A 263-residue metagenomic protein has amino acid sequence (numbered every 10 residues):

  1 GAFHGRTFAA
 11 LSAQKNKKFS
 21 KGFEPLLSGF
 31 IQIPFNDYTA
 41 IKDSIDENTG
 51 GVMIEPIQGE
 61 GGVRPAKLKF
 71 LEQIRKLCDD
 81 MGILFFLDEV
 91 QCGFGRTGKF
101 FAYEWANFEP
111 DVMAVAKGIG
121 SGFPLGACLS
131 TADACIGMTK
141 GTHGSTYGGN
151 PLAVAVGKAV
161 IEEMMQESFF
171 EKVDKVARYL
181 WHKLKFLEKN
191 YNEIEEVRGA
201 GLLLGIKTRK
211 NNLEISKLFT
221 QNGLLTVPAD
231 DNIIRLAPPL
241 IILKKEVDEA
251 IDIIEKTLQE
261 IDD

Functional and structural regions predicted by a protein language model:
G1-D263: Conserved N-terminal phosphate-binding loop of PLP-dependent enzymes in the Aspartate aminotransferase
